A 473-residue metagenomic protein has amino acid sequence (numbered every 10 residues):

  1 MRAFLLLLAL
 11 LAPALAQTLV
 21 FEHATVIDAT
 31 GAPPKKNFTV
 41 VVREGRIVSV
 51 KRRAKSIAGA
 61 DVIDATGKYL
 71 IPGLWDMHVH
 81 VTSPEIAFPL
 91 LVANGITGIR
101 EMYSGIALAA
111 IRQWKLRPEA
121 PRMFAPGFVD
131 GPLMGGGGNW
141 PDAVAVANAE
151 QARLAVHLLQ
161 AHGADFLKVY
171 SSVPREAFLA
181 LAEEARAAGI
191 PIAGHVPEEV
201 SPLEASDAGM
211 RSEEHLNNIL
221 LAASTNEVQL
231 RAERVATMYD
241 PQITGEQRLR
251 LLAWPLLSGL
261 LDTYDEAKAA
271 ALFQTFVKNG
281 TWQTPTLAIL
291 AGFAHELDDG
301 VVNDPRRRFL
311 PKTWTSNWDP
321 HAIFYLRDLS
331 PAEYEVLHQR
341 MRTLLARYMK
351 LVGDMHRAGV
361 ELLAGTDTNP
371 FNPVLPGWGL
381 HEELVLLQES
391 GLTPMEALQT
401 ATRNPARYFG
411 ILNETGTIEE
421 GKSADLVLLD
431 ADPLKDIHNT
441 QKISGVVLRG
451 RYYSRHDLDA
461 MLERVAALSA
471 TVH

Functional and structural regions predicted by a protein language model:
A12-A16: Sec/Tat signal peptide C-region and signal peptidase I cleavage site
L19-F21, S56-A87, V92, T97: Replace "His-x-His-based motif
A24, V40, G45, G67 (+15 more regions): Divalent metal-coordination and catalytic microenvironments
V26, T30-I71: Histidine-rich, glycine-flanked metal-binding segment
V26-T39, R52, A346, L375 (+2 more regions): Acidic, glycine-enriched loop/beta-strand segments at the rims of small-molecule binding/catalytic pockets
G73-T82, G136-Q151: Active-site mouth loops of central-metabolism enzymes
F88-A110, R122-F128, A161-S172, I190-A193 (+4 more regions): Divalent metal-dependent hydrolysis catalytic cores, especially in the metallo-beta-lactamase
A155-V169, V173, I219-V385, E389-S390 (+1 more regions): Active-site neighborhoods of metal-dependent hydrolases
